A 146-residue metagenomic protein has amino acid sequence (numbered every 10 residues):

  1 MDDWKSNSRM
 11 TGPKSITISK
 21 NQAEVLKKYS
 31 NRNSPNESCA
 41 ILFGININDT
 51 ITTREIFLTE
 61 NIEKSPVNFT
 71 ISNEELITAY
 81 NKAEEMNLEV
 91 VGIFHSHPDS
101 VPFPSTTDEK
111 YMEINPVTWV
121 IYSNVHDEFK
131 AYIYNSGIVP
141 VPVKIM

Functional and structural regions predicted by a protein language model:
M1-V90, D99-M146: Conserved beta-strand-loop surface patch within small alpha/beta domains used for substrate/adaptor or ligand engagement
S96: Short, well-ordered beta-to-alpha junction loops that form the rim of enzyme active sites and present histidine/acidic
